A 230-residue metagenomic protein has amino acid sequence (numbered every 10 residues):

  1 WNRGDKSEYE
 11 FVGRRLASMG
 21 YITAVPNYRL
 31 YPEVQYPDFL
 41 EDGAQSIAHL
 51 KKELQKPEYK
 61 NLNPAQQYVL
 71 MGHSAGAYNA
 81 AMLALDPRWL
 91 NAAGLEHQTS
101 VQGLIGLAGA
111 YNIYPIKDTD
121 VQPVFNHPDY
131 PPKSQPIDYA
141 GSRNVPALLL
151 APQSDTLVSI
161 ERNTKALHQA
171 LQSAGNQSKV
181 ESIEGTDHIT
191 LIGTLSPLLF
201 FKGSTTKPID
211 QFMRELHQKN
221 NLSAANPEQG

Functional and structural regions predicted by a protein language model:
D5-V25: Short amphipathic alpha-helix adjacent to the substrate-entry channel of hydrolases
I22, N27-Y31, A110, T186: Short beta-to-alpha linker loops that shape the active-site pocket of alpha/beta-hydrolase fold enzymes
Q45-T119: Primarily recognizes the serine-hydrolase "nucleophile elbow" in alpha/beta-hydrolase and SGNH/GDSL folds
Q102, G106-Y139, V145: Mobile cap/lid helix-loop segments that gate and shape the active-site cleft of serine hydrolases
R143, L149-D155: Short beta-strand/loop motif that positions the catalytic acidic residue of the alpha/beta-hydrolase fold
Q153-T156, G185-D187: Acidic beta-to-alpha connecting loop that harbors the catalytic carboxylate
T156-K165: Conserved alpha/beta-hydrolase "acid-adjacent" motif
H168, Q172-G230: C-terminal catalytic histidine-bearing segment of alpha/beta-hydrolase fold enzymes
